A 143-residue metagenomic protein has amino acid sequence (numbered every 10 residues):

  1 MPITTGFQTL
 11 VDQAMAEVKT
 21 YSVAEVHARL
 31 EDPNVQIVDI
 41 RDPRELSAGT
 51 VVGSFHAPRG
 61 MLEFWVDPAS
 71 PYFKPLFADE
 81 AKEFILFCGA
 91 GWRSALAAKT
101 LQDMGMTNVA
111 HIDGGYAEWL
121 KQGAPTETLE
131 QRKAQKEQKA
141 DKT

Functional and structural regions predicted by a protein language model:
M1-V35, P43-F84, W92-T143: Rhodanese-like catalytic fold shared by cysteine-dependent sulfurtransferases and DSP/PTP-type phosphatases
D39: Conserved active-site aspartate in kinases
C88: Short cysteine clusters
